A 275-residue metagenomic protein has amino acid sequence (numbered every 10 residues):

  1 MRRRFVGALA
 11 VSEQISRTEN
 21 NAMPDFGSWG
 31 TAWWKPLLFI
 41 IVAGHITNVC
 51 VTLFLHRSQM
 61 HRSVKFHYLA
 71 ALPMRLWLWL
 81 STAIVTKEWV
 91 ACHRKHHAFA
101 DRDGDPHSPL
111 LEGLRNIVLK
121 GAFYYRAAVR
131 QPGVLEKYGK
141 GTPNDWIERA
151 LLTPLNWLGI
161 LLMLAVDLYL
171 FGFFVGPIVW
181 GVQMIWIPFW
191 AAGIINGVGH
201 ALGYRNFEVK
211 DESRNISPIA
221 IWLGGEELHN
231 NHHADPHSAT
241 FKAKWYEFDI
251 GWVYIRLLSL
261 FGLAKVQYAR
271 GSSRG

Functional and structural regions predicted by a protein language model:
R2-I194, V198, S238-G275: Non-catalytic, topology-defining segments of multipass membrane proteins
G139-W146, L202-L228, H232-D235: Active-site-proximal inter-transmembrane loops
